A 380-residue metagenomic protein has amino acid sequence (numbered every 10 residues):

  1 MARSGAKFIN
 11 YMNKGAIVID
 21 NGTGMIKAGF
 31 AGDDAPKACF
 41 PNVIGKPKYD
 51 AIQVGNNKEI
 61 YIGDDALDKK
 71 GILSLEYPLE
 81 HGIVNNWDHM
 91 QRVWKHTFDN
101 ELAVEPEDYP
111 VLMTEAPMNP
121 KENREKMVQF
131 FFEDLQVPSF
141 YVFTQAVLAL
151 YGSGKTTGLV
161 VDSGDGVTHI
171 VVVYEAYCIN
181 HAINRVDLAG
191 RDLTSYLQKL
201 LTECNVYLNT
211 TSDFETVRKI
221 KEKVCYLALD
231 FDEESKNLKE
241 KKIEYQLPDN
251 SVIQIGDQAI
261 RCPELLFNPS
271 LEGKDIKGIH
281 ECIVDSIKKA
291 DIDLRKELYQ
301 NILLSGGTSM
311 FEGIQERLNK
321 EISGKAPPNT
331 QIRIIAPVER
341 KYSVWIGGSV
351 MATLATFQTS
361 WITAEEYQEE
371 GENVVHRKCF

Functional and structural regions predicted by a protein language model:
M1-F380: C-terminal region/appendage detector
